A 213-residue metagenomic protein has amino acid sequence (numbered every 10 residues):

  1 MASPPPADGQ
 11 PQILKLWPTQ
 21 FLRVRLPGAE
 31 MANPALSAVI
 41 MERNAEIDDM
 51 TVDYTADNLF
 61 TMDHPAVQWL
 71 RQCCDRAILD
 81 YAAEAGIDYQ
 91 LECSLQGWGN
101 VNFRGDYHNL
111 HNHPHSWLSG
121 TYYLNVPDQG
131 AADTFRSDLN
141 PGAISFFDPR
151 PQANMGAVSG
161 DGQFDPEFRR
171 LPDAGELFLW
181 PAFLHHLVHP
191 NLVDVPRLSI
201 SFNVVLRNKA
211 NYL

Functional and structural regions predicted by a protein language model:
A2-I87, Y107: Non-heme Fe(II)/2-oxoglutarate
L14-L16, Y89-L91, N112-S116, R136-D138 (+1 more regions): A generic structural micro-feature
T19-F21, S119, R197: Short hydrophobic/aromatic beta-strand or adjacent loop that forms the aromatic wall/cage of a ligand/substrate-binding
R25-L26, V101, D148, A182: Pocket-edge structural micro-motifs
I87-G97: A short coil-to-beta-strand element that immediately follows conserved catalytic motifs
G97-G99, G120-Y122, I200-V204: A structural signal for short, well-ordered beta-strand segments
N100-L177, A210: Catalytic core of non-heme Fe(II) oxygenases with the double-stranded beta-helix
V158-L213: Catalytic core of Fe(II)/2-oxoglutarate
